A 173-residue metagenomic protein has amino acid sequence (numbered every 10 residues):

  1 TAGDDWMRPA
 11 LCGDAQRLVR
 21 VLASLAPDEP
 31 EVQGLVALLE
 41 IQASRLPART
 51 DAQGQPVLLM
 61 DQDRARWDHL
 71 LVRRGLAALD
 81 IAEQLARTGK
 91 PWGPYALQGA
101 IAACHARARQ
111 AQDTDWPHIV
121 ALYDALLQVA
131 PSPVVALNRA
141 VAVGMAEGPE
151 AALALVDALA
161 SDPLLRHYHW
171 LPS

Functional and structural regions predicted by a protein language model:
T1-L122: Amphipathic helix-loop-helix modules that constitute alpha-helical solenoid scaffolds
M60-A65, K90, P94-P172: Alpha-helical adaptor scaffolds
